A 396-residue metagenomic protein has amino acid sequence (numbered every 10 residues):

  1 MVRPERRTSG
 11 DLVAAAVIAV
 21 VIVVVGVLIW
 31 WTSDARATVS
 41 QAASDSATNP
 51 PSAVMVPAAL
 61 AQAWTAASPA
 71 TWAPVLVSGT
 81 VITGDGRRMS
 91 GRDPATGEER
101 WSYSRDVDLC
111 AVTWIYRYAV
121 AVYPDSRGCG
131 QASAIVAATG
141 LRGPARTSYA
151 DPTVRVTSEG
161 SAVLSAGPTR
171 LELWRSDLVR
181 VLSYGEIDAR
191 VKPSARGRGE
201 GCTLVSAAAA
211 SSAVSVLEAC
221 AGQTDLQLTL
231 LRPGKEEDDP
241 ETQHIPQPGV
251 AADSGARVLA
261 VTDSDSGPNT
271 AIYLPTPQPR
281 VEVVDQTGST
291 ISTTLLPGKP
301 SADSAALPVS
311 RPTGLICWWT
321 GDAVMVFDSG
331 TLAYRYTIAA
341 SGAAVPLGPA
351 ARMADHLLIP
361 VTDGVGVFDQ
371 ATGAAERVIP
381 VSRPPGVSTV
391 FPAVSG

Functional and structural regions predicted by a protein language model:
R6-A14, L28-V75, G79-T80, R87-R88 (+7 more regions): Aromatic (tryptophan-biased) beta-strands that constitute blades/sheets of beta-rich domains
V13-W31, G79, T83, V214-V216 (+1 more regions): Hydrophobic alpha-helical membrane segments, chiefly transmembrane helices and signal peptide h-regions, characterized
T65-L76, S104-Y118, T147-S161, V191-A207 (+4 more regions): Repeated scaffold domains used in trafficking and secretory/extracellular systems, primarily beta-propellers
V81, R117-A121, V163, A213-S215 (+3 more regions): Hydrophobic beta-strand positions that form the internal "hydrophobic ladder" of WD40/Gbeta-like beta-propeller blades
R87-S90, R127-A134, P168-R175, A219-R232 (+3 more regions): Structural motif
W114-L178: A generic tandem-repeat structural signature
G185, R190-S329, T337: Acidic, serine/threonine- and glycine-rich low-complexity intrinsically disordered segments that serve as flexible
A302-A374: Loop/turn-rich, solvent-exposed surfaces of beta-rich toroidal or solenoidal domains
